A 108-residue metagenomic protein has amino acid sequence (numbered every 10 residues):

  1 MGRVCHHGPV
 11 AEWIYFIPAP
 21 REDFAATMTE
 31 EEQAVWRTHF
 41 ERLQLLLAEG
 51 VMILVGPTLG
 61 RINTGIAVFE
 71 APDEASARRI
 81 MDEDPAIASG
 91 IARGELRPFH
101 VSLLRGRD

Functional and structural regions predicted by a protein language model:
G2-D108: Conserved, structured core segments of small domains
